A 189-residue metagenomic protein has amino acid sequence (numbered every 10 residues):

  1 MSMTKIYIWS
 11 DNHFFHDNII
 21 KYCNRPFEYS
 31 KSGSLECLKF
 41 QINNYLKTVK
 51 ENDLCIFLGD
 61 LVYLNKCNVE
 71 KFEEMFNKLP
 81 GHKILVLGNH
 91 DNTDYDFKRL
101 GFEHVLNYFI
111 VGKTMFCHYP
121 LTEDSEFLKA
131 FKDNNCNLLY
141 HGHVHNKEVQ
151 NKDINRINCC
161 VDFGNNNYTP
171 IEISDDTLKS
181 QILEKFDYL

Functional and structural regions predicted by a protein language model:
M1-M3, M75, M115: Detector for methionine-enriched segments
M1-S32, F163-L189: Acidic, histidine-bearing metal-coordination/catalytic regions of metal-dependent phosphoesterases
S2, K78, K132-N134: Short hydrophobic "helix-edge" motifs at membrane interfaces and signal-peptide entry regions
Y7-W9, F14-I110: Core catalytic region of metal-dependent phosphoesterases/phosphodiesterases, especially metallo-beta-lactamase-like
R99-L189: Conserved beta-sheet core of the metallophosphoesterase superfamily
